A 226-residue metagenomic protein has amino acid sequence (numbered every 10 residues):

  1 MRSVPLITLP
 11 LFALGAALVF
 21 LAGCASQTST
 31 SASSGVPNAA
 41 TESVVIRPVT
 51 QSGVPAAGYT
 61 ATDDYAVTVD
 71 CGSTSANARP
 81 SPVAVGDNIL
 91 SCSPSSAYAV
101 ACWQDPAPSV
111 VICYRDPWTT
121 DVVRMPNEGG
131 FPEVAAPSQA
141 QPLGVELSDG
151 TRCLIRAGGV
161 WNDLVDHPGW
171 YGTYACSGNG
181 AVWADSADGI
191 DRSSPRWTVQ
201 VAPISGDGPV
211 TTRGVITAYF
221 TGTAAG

Functional and structural regions predicted by a protein language model:
M1-F12: Bacterial N-terminal signal peptides that target proteins for export
A13-L18: Gram-negative bacterial Sec-dependent N-terminal signal peptides
F20-G23: C-terminal motif of bacterial Sec signal peptides marking the signal peptidase cleavage site
S26-G226: Mitochondrial intermembrane space
